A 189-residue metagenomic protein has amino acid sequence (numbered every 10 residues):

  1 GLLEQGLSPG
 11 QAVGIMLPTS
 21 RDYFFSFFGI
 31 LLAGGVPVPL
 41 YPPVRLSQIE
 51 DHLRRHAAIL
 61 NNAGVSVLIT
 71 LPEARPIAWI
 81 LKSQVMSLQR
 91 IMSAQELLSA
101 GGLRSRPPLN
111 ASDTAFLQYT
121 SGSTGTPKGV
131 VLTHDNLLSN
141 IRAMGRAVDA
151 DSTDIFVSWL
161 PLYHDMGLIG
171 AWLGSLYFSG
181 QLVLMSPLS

Functional and structural regions predicted by a protein language model:
G1-S47, W159-L162: Conserved AMP-binding/adenylate-forming
E4, L31, R54-D113: Nucleotide 5′-phosphate-binding alpha/beta core
S26-L31, P37, L60, L137 (+1 more regions): Short hydrophobic alpha-helical segments of the AMP-binding
G34, S123, S179: Conserved G/P- and acidic residue-centered "switch" motifs that form tight phosphate/ATP-binding loops in soluble
V36, S66, Q181-L182: Residue-level detector of anion-binding/catalytic polar loops
P39-T70, P76-W79, A100-G101, N140-V157 (+1 more regions): Conserved ATP-dependent adenylate/AMP-binding module captured primarily in the ANL superfamily
M92, A100-T126, V131, N136 (+2 more regions): Conserved pre-ATP/AMP-binding loop-to-beta segment of ANL
L138-I155, D165-S189: Conserved AMP-binding/adenylation subdomain of ANL enzymes
